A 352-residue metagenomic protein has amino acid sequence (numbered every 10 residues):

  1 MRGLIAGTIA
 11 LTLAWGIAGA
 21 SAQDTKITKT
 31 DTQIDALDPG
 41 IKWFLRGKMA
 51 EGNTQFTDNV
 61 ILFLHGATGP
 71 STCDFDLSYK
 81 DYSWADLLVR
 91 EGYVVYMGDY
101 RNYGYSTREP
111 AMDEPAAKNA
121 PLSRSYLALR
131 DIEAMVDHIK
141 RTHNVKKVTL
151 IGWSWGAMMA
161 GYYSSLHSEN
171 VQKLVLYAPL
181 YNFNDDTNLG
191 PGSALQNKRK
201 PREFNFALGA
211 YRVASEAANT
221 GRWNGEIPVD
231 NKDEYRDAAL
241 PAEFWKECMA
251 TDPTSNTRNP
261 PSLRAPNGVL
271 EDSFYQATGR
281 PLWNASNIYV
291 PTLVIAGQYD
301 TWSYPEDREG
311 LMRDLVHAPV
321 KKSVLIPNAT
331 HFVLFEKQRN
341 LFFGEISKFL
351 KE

Functional and structural regions predicted by a protein language model:
Q23-F56: N-terminal cap/lid segment of alpha/beta-hydrolase-fold proteins
G52-M97: Short, surface-exposed "cap/lid" segments of acyl-processing enzymes
P70-D74, G98-L122: Glycine-rich "HGGG/HGxG" loop immediately N-terminal to the catalytic nucleophile of the alpha/beta-hydrolase
A117-T142: Alpha/beta-hydrolase active-site loop
K146-I151, W155-D185: Conserved hydrolase catalytic core segment
L189-I295: Alpha/beta-hydrolase
T301-D307: Conserved alpha/beta-hydrolase "acid-adjacent" motif
A329-N340: Catalytic histidine-centered segment of alpha/beta-hydrolase-like enzymes
